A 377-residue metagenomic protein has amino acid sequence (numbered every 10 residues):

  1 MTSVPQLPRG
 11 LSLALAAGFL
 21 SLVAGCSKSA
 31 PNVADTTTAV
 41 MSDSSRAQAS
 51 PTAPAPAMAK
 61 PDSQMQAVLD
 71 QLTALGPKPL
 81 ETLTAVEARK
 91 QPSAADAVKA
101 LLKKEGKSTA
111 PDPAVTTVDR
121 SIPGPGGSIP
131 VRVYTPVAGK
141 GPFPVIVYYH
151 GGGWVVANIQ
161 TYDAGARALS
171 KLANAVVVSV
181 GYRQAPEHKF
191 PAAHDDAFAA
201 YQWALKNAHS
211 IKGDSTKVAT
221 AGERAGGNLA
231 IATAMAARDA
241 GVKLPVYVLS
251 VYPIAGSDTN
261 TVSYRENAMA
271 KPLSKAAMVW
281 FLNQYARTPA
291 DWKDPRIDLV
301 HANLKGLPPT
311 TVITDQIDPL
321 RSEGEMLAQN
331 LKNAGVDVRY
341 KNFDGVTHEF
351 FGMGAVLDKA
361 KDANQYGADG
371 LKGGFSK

Functional and structural regions predicted by a protein language model:
M1-V4, S27-S29: N-terminal acidic, proline/glycine-rich, low-complexity intrinsically disordered segments
T2-A14: Bacterial N-terminal signal peptides that target proteins for export
L22-G25: C-terminal motif of bacterial Sec signal peptides marking the signal peptidase cleavage site
S27-A97, L102-K377: Alpha/beta-hydrolase superfamily serine-hydrolase fold, recognizing
